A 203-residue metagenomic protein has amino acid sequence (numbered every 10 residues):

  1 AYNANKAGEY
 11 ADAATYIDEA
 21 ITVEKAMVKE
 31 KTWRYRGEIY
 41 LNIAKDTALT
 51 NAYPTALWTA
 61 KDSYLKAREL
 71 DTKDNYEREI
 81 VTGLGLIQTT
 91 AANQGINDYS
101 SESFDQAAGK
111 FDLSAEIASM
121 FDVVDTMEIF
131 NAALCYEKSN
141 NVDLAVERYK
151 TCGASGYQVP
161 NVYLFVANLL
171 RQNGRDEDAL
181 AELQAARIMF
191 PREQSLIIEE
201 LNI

Functional and structural regions predicted by a protein language model:
A1-A52: Start-of-domain marker
Y10, L57, F104-D105, V142 (+1 more regions): TPR-repeat structural position
A20, A67, S114, C152 (+1 more regions): Canonical positions in the second alpha-helix
V28-E30, Q88, D122-T126, Q158-N161 (+1 more regions): Helix-start (N-cap) detector for alpha-helical repeat units in TPR-like alpha-solenoids, especially tetratricopeptide
R36, I43, I87, Q94 (+3 more regions): Structural register within alpha-helical repeat arrays
